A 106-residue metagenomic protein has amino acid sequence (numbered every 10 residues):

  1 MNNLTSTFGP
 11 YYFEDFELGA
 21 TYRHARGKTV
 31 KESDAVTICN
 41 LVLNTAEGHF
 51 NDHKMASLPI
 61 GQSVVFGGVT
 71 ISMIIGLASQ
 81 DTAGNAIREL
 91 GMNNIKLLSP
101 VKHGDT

Functional and structural regions predicted by a protein language model:
N2-M92, K96: Hot-dog-fold acyl-thioester-processing enzymes
N93-T106: Hydrophobic beta-sheet segments that form the core/acyl-binding groove of ACP/CoA-dependent acyl-chain-processing
